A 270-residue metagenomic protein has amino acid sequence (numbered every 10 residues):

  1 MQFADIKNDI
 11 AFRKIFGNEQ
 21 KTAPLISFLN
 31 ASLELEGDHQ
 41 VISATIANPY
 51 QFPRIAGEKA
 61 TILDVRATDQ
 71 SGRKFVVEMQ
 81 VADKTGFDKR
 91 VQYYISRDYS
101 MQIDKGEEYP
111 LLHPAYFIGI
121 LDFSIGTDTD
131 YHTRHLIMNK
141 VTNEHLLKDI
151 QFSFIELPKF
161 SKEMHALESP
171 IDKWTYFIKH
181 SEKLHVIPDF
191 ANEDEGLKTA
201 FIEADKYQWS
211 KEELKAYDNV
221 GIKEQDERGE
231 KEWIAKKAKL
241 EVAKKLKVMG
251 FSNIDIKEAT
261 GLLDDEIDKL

Functional and structural regions predicted by a protein language model:
M1-S153, S161-E163: Accessory alpha/beta interaction modules
T68, F75-Q80, H165, D172 (+1 more regions): Short, charged alpha-helical interaction segments and adjacent helix-coil junctions
Y94, H132-M138, E168-W174, N219-G221: Short intrinsically disordered coil segments
